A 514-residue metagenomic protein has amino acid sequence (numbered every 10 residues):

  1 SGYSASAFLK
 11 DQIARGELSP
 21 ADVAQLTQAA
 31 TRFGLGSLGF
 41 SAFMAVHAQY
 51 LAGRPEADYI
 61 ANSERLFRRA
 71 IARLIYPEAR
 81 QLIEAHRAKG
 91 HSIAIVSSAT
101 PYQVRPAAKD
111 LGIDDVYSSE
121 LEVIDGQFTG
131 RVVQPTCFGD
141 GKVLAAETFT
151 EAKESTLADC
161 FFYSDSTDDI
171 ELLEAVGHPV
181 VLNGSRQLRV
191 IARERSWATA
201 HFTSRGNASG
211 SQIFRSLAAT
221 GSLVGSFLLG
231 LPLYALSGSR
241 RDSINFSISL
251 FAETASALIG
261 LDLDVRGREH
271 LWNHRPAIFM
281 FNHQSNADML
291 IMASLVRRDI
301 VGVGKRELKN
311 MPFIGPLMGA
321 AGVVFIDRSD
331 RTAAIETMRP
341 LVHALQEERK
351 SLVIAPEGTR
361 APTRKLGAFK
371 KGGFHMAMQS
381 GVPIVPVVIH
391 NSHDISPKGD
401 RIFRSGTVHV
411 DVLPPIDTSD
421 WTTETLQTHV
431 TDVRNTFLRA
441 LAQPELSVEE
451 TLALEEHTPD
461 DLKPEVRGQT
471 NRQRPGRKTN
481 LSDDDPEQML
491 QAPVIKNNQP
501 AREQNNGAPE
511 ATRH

Functional and structural regions predicted by a protein language model:
S1-L35: Active-site neighborhood of HAD-like aspartate-dependent phosphohydrolases
A24-T27, F214-L236, F251, L258 (+1 more regions): A hydrophobic membrane-anchoring feature enriched in long, contiguous, low-charge segments that mark signal-anchor
A42-P77, T254-A255: Metal-dependent phosphoesterase signature
P55, R241-R268, R298-E347: Membrane-interfacial amphipathic helices and adjacent loop/beta segments that form the lipid-substrate binding surface
A61, R68-G230, S239, R474 (+1 more regions): C-terminal cap/substrate-recognition subdomain and adjoining C-terminal extension of metal-dependent phosphatase-like
A107-G112, S118-I124, Y234-A235, L258 (+1 more regions): Catalytic core of membrane glycerolipid acyltransferases/transacylases, capturing the structured, soluble-facing
A235-N282, N286, I291-S294, V448-L454: N-terminal signal-anchor transmembrane helix
I335-H514: Non-catalytic C-terminal accessory region of glycerolipid acyltransferases and related lyso-lipid remodeling enzymes
